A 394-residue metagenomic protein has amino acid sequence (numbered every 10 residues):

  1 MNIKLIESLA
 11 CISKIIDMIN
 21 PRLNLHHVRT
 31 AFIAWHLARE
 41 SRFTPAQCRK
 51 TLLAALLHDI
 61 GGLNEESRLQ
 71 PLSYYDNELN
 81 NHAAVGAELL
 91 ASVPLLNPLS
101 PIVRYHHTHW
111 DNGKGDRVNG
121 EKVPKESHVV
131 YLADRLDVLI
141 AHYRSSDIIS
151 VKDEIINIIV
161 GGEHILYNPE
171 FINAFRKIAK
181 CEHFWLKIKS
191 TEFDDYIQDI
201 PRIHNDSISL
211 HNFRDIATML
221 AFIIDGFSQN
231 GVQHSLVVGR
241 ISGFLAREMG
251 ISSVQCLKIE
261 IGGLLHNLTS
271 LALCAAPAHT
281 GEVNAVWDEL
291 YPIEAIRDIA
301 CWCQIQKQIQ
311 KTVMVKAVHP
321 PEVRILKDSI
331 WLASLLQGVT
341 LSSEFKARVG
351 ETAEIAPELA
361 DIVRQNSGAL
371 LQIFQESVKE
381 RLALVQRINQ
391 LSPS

Functional and structural regions predicted by a protein language model:
I3-S394: Histidine- and acidic-residue-rich, metal-dependent catalytic cores
